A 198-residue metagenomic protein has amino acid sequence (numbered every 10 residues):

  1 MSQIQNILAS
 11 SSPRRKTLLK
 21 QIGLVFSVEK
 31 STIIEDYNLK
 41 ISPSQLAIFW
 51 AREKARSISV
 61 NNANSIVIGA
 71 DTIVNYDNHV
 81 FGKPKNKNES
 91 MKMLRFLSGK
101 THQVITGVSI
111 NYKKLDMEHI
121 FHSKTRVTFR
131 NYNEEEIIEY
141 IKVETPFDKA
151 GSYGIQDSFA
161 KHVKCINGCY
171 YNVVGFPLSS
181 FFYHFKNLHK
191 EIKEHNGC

Functional and structural regions predicted by a protein language model:
S2-L24: N-terminal beta1-alpha1 ligand-phosphate binding loop
S2-N6, S42-C198: Anionic-ligand binding patches
S10-S12, S31, S98: Short linear Ser/Thr-Pro motifs
R15, E35-Y37, M117: Flexible, glycine-rich phosphate/dinucleotide-binding loops and adjacent beta-alpha linkers at cofactor/substrate
T17-Q21, N38, V60-N61: Short loop/helix-cap segments at secondary-structure boundaries that form the rim of catalytic
F26-S27, K193: A local structural micro-motif
S27-D36: A short beta-strand-loop structural module common to alpha/beta enzyme folds
